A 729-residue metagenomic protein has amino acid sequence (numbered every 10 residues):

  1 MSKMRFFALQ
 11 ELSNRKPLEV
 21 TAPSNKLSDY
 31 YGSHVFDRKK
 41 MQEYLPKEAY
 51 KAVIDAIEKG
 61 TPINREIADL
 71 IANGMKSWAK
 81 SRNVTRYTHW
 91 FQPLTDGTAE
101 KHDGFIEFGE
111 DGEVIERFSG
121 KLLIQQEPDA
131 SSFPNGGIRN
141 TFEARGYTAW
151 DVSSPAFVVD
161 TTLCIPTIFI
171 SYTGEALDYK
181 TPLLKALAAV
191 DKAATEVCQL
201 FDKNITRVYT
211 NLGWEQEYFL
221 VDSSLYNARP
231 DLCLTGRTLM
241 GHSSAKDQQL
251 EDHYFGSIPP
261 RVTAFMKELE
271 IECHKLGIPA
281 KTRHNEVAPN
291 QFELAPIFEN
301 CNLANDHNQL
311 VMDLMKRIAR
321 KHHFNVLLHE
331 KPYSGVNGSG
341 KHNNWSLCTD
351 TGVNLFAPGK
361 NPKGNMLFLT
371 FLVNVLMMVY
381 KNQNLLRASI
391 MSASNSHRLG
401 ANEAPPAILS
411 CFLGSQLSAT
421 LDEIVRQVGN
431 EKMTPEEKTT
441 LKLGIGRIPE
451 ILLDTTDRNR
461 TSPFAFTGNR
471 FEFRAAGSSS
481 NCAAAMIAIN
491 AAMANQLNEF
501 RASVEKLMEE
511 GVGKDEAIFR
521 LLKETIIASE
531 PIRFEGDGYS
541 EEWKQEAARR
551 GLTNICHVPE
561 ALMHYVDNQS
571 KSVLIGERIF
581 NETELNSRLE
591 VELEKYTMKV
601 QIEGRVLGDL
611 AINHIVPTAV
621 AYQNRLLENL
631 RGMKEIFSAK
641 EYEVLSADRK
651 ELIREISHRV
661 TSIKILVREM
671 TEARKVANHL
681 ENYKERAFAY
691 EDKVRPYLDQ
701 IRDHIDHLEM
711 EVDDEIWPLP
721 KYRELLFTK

Functional and structural regions predicted by a protein language model:
S2-S24, T141-F157, T162: N-terminal hydrophobic targeting/anchoring segments and the immediately downstream early-domain regions of hydrolases
N14-G120, I124-N140: Histidine/acidic residue-rich metal-binding segments in metalloenzymes
I67, F91, S119, P296-F298 (+5 more regions): Active-site proximal loops enriched in glycine and acidic residues that flank catalytic Cys/His/Asp and coordinate
I67-I71, F91-P93, K121-L122, F169 (+4 more regions): Active-site-proximal loop/turn and secondary-structure-junction residues that shape catalytic pockets, frequently
D96-G112, S131, R229, G236-T238 (+4 more regions): Short linear, low-complexity motifs centered on an aromatic residue
E143-L328, N337-G340, L347-E590: Glycine-rich, acidic/polar active-site loops that bind/position phosphate-bearing ligands
L232, N308, E330-K331, A357-N361 (+6 more regions): Composition- and surface-driven signal marking solvent-exposed, interaction-prone regions in large proteins
T525-K729: C-terminal amphipathic alpha-helical interaction region
